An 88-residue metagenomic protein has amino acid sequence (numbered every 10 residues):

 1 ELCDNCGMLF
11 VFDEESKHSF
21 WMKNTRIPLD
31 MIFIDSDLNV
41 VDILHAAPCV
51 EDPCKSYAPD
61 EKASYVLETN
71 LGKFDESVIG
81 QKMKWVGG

Functional and structural regions predicted by a protein language model:
E1-G88: Compact, glycine-rich, soluble single-domain proteins
